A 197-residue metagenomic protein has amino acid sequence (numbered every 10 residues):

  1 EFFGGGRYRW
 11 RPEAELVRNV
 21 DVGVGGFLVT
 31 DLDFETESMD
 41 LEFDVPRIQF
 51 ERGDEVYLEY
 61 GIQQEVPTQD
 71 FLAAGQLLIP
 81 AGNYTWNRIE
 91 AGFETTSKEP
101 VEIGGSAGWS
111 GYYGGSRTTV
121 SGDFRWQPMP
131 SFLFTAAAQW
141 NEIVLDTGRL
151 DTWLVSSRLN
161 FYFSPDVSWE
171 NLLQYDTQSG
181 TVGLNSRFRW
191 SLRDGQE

Functional and structural regions predicted by a protein language model:
E1-E197: Exposed, low-structure sequence patches enriched in small/polar residues
